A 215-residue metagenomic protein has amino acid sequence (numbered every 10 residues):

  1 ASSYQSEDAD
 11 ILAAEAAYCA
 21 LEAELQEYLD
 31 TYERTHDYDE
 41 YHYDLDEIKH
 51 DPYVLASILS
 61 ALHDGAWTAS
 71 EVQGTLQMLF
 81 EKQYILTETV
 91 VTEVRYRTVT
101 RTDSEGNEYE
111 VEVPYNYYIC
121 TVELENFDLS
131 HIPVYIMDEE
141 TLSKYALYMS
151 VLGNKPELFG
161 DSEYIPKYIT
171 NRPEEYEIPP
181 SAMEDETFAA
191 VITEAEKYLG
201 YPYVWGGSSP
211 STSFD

Functional and structural regions predicted by a protein language model:
S2-S181: Non-catalytic extracellular/periplasmic "stalk" and linker regions immediately N-terminal to catalytic or recognition
E157-D215: N-terminal capping segments
